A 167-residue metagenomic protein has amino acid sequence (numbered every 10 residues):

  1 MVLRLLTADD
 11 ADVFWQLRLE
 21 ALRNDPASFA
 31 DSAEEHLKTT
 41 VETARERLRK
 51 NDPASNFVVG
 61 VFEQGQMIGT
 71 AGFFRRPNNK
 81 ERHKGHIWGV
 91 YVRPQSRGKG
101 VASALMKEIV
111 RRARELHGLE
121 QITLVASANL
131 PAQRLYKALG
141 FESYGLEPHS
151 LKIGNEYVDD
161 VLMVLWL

Functional and structural regions predicted by a protein language model:
M1-R4: Extreme N-terminal starter segment of soluble prokaryotic enzymes
A8-D9, W15-Q16, E20-G89, R93-P94 (+4 more regions): Acetyl-CoA-dependent GNAT
Q66-G69, P131, Y157: Glycine-rich acetyl-CoA-binding "A-motif" of GNAT/NAT acetyltransferases
H86-W88, L105, P131-S143, P148: Conserved N-terminal glycine/acidic-rich loop preference
R93-Q95, K99, S127-A128: Active-site acidic-Proline motif in GNAT/NAT acetyltransferases
K99, S103, K107: Residues forming the Rossmann-fold NAD(P)(H) cofactor-binding site
A113-A126: Conserved GNAT acetyl-CoA-binding A-motif
T123-V125, K137, E142-V158: Conserved catalytic-core motifs of GNAT/GCN5-like acyltransferases
